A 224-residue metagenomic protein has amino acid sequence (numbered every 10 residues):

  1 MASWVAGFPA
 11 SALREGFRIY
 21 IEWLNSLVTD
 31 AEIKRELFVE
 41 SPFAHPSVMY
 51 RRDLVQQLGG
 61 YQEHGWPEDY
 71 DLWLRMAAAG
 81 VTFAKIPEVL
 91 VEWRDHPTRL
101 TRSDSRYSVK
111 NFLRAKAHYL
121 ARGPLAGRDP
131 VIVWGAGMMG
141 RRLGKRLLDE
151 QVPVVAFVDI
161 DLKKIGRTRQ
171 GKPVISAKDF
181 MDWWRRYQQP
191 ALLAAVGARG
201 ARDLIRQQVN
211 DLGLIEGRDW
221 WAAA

Functional and structural regions predicted by a protein language model:
M1-R18: Conserved donor NDP-sugar-binding/catalytic core segment of glycosyltransferases
M1-W4, P87, V133, D159 (+1 more regions): Short beta-strand segments
G7-P9, Y20-D104: Conserved nucleotide-sugar donor-binding catalytic segment
E88-V89, W93-H96, R102-G127: Catalytic core of nucleotide-sugar-dependent glycosyltransferases
G127-R128, Q189: Phosphate-coordination loops involved in phosphoryl transfer and adenosine-cofactor binding
R128-L147: Glycine-rich adenosine-cofactor-binding loop
P153-D161: Short internal beta-strands
L162-A224: Phosphate-bearing ligand-interacting subdomains that bind or position ATP/ADP/UDP/GDP/NAD(P) or nucleotide-linked
